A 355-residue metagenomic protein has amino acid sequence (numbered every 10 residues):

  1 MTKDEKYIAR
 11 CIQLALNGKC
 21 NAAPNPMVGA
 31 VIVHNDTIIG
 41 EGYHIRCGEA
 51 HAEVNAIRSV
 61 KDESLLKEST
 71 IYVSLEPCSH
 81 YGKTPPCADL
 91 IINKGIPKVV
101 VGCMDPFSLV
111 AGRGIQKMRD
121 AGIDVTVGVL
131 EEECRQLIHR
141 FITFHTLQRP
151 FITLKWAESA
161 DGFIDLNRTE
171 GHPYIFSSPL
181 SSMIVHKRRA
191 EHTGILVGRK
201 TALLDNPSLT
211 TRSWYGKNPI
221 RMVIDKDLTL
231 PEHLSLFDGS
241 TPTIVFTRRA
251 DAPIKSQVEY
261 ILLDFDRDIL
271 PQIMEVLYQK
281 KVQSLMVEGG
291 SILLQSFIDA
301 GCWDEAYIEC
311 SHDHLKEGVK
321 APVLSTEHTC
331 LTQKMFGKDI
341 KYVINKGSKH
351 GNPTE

Functional and structural regions predicted by a protein language model:
T2-P26, K61, L65, F151-E355: Enzymes that bind and transform nitrogen-containing heteroaromatic metabolites
N21-A22, V129-A157: Proteins enriched for Cys/Gly/acidic motifs involved in redox and nucleic-acid/cofactor modification
A22-D36: N-terminal glycine-rich anion-binding loops that anchor highly charged ligand groups
I32, T37-E133, I220, I298: Zn2+-dependent cytidine deaminase-like catalytic core
S69-S79, L147-E158: N-terminal pre-triad scaffold of radical SAM enzymes
V110-A111, L137-I138, S296, K316: Short Asp/Glu-rich motifs
G114-Q116, R140-T143, T211-S213: Short low-complexity, flexible loop/linker segments enriched in glycine and/or proline with clustered acidic
I115, E131, R135-I138, S182-R189: Hydrophobic, well-ordered secondary-structure segments
